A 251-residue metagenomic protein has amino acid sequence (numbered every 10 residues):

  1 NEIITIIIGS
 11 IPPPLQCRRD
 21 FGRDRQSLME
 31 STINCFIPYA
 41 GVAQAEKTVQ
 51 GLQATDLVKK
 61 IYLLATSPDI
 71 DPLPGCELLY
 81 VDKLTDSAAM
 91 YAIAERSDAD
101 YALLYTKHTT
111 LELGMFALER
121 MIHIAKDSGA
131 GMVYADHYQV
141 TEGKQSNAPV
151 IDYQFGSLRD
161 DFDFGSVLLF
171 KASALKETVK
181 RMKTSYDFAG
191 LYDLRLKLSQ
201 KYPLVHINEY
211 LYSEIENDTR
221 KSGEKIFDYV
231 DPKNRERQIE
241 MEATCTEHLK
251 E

Functional and structural regions predicted by a protein language model:
I4-G51, E251: N-proximal low-complexity "stem/linker" segments adjacent to membrane-targeting elements
Q50-K59: Short, acidic, metal-binding catalytic loop of nucleotide-sugar glycosyltransferases
A88-Y101: Active-site nucleotide-sugar/metal-binding loop of Leloir-type enzymes
A99-E112: Short beta-strand-to-loop acidic/aromatic patch adjacent to the donor-nucleotide binding site
T110, M115-N147: Conserved donor NDP-sugar-binding/catalytic core segment of glycosyltransferases
S146-F170: A recurrent flexible, glycine/aromatic-enriched loop bordering the glycosyltransferase active site that acts as
V179-L196, E236: Donor nucleotide-sugar recognition loop
L196-S222, E242-E251: Catalytic donor-sugar/metal-binding loop of nucleotide-sugar-dependent glycosyltransferases
